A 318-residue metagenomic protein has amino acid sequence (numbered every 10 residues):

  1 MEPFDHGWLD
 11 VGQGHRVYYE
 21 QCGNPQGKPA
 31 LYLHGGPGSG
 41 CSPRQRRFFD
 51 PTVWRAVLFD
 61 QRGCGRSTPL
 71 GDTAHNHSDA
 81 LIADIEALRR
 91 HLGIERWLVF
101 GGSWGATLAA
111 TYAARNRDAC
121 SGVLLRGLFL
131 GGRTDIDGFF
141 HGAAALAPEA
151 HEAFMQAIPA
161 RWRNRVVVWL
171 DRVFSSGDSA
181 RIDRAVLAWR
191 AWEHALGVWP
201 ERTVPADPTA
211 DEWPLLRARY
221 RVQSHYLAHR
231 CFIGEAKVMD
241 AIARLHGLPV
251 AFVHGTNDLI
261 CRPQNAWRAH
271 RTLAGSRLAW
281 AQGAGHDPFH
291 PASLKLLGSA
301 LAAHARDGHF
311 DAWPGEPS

Functional and structural regions predicted by a protein language model:
M1-R16, Q223: N-terminal cap/lid segment of alpha/beta-hydrolase-fold proteins
V11-P69: Conserved HGGG/HGGXW glycine-rich cap/lid loop of the alpha/beta-hydrolase fold
D79-W97: Conserved acidic catalytic loop of the alpha/beta-hydrolase fold
E95-T134: Conserved hydrolase catalytic core segment
C120-W169: A catalytic-pocket lid/entrance helix-loop region that shapes and gates access to the active site across common
L245-H246, F252-H254: Short beta-strand/loop motif that positions the catalytic acidic residue of the alpha/beta-hydrolase fold
L259-N265: Conserved alpha/beta-hydrolase "acid-adjacent" motif
R277-S318: Catalytic active-site module of serine/aspartate enzymes centered on a nucleophile-bearing elbow/loop
